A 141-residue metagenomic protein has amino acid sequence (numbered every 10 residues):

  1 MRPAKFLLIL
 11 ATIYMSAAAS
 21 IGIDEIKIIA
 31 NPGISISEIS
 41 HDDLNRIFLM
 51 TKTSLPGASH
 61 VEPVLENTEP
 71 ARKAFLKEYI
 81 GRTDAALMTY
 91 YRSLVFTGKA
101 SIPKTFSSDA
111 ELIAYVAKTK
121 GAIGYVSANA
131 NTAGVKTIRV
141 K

Functional and structural regions predicted by a protein language model:
M1-K5: Positively charged n-region of N-terminal signal peptides that target proteins for export
L7-S16: Bacterial N-terminal signal peptides
I21-K141: Exported/periplasmic ABC-transporter solute-binding proteins
